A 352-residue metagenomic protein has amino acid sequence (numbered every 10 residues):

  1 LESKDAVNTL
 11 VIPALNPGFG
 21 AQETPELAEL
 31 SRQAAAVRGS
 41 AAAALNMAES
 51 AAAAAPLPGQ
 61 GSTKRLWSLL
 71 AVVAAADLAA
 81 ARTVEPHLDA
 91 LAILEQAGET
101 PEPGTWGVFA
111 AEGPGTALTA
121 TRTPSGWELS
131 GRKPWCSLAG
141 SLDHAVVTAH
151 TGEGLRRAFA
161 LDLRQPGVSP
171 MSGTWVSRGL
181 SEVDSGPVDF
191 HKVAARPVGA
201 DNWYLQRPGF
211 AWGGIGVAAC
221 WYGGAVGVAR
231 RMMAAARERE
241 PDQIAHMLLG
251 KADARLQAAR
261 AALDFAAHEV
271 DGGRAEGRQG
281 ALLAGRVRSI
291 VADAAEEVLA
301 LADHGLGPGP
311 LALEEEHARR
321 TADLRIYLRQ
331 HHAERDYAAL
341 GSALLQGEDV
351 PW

Functional and structural regions predicted by a protein language model:
L1-A54: A generic N-terminal leader/anchor concept
E2-N16, P308-W352: Glycine-rich phosphate/cofactor-binding loops in nucleotide/flavin-utilizing enzymes
S31-A36, R260-A292, A300-E314: C-terminal helix-coil-helix/basic helical segment that borders enzyme active sites and/or dimer interfaces and provides
R32-L142, L345: Glycine-rich flavin
A117-T119, K133-S137, V146-H150, T174-L180: A generic local secondary-structure boundary/capping motif
C136-P170: A short core secondary-structure module
V176-R260: Glycine-rich beta->alpha junctions and the first turn(s) of the following alpha-helix
G223, G250-Q257, G285, S289-E296 (+1 more regions): Generic structural signal for well-ordered, non-transmembrane alpha-helical segments in soluble/cytosolic regions
